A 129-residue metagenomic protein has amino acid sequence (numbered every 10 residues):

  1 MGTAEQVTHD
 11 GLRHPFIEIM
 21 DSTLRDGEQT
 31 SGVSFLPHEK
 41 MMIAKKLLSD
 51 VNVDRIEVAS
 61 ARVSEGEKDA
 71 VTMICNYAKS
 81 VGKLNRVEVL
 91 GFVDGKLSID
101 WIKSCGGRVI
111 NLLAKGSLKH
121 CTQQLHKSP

Functional and structural regions predicted by a protein language model:
G2-E5, S64-V93: Alpha-helix-loop-beta-strand connector modules within alpha/beta enzyme cores
G2-P15: Conserved oxyanion/phosphate-binding beta-strand-loop segments in alpha/beta enzyme cores
H14-S22, F35-E57, R62-A70: N-terminal glycine-rich anion-binding loops that anchor highly charged ligand groups
I19-M41, R86-D94, C121-P129: Active-site mouth loops of central-metabolism enzymes
D26, T30-S31, S60-G66, S117-H120: Short, small-residue-enriched loops and turns at beta-alpha junctions that line or gate enzyme active sites
G27, L47, I110: Conserved, mostly hydrophobic/aromatic
L47-L48, I74, W101-I102: Generic structural signal for hydrophobic
R55, S60, S80-P129: Active-site beta->alpha loop and helix N-cap motifs at the rims of alpha/beta catalytic domains
